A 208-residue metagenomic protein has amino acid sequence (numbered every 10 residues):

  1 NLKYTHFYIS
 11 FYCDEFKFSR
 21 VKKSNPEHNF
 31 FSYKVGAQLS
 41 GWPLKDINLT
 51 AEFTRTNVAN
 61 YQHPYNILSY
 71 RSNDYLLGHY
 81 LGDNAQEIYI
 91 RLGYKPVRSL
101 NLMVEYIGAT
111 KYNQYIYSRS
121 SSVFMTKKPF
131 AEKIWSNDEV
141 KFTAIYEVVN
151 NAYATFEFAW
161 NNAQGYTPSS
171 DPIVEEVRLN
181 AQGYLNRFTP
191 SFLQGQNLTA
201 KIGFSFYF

Functional and structural regions predicted by a protein language model:
N1-F208: Exposed, low-structure sequence patches enriched in small/polar residues
